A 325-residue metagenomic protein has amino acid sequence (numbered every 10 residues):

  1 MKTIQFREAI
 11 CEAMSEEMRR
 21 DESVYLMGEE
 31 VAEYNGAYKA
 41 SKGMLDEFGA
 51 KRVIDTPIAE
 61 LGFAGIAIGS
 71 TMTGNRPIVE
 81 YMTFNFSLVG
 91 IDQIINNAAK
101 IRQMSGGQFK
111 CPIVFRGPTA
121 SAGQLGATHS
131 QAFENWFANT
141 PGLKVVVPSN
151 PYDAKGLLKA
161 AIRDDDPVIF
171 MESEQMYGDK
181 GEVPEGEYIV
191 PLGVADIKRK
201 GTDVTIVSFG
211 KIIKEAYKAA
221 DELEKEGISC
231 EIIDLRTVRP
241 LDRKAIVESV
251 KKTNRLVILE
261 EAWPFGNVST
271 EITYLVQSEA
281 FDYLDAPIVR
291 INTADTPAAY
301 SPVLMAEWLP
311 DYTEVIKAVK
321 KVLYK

Functional and structural regions predicted by a protein language model:
M1-P167, M171, A306-E307: Thiamine diphosphate
V31, Y38-G43, E47, F109-V114 (+2 more regions): Thiamine diphosphate
